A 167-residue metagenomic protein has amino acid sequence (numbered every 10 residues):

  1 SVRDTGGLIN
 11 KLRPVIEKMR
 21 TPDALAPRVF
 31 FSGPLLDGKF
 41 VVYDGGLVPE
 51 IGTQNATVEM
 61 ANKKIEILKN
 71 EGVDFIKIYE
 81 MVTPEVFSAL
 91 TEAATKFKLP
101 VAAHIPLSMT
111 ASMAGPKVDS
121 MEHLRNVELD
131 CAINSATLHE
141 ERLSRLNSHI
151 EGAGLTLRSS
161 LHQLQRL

Functional and structural regions predicted by a protein language model:
S1-L167: Divalent-metal coordination cores built from histidine and acidic residues
